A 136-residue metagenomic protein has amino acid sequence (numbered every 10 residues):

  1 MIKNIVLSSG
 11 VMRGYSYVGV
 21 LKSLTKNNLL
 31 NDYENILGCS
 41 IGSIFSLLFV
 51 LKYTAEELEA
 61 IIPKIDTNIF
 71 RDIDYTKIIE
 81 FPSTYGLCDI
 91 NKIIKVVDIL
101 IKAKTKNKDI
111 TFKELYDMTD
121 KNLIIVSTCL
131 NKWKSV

Functional and structural regions predicted by a protein language model:
M1-I2, E114: Short, Lys/Arg-enriched, disordered terminal segments
I2-K104, S135-V136: Patatin-like phospholipase
S23-T25, D109-F112, I124: A generic local structural motif
L100, K104-T119: Short, structural beta-strand-to-alpha-helix junction motif
M118-V136: Active-site gating loop/helix substructures
